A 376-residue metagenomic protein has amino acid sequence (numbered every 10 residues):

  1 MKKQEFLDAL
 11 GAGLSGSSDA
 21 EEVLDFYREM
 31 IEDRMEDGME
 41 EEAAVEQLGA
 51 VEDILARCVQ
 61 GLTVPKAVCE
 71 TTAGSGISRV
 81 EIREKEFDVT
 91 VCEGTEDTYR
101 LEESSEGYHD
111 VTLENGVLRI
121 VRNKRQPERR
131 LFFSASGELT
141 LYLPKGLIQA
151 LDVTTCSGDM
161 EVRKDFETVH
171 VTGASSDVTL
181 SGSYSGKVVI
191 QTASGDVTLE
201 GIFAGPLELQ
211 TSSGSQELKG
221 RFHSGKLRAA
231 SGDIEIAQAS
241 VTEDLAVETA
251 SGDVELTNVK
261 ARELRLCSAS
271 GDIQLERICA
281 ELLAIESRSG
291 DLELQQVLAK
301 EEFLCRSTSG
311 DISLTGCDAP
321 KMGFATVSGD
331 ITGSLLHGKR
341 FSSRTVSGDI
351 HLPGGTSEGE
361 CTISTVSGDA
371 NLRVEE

Functional and structural regions predicted by a protein language model:
M1-E376: Intrinsically disordered, low-complexity terminal regions
